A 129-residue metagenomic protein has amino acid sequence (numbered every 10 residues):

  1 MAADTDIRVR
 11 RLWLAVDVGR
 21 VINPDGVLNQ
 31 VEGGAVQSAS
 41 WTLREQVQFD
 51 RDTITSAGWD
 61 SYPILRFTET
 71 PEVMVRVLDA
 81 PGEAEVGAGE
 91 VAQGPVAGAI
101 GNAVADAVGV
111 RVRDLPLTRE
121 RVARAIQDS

Functional and structural regions predicted by a protein language model:
M1-S129: Cofactor-binding beta-sheet edge motifs in enzyme active sites
